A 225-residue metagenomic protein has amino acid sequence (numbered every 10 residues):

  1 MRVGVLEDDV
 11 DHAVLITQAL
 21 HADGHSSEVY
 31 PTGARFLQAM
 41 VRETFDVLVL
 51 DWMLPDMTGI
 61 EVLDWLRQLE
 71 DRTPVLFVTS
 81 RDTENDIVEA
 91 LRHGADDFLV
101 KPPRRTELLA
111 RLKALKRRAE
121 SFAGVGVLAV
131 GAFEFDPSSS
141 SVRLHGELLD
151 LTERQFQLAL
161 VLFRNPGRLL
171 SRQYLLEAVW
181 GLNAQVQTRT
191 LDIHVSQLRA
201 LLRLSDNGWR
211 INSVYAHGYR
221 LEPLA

Functional and structural regions predicted by a protein language model:
M1-E120: N-terminal/domain-start alpha-helical segments
R2, K113-L169, Q173, L221: Short, Lys/Arg-enriched segments at the junction into DNA-binding effector domains of transcriptional regulators
D9, E147, Q187: Conserved ATP-binding motifs of the histidine kinase catalytic
G24, P166, W180, D206: Short glycine-rich hinge loops at helix-strand junctions in the catalytic core of two-component histidine kinases
Q68, E120, G167, G181-A184: Short, conserved catalytic or interaction motifs in soluble domains
R104-R117, D150-L160, R172, Q185-L204 (+1 more regions): DNA-recognition element of transcription regulators
T106, R168-V179: Short coil-to-helix segment of the ABC ATPase nucleotide-binding domain corresponding to the Q-loop/switch region
L224-A225: Two-component histidine kinase transmitter core
